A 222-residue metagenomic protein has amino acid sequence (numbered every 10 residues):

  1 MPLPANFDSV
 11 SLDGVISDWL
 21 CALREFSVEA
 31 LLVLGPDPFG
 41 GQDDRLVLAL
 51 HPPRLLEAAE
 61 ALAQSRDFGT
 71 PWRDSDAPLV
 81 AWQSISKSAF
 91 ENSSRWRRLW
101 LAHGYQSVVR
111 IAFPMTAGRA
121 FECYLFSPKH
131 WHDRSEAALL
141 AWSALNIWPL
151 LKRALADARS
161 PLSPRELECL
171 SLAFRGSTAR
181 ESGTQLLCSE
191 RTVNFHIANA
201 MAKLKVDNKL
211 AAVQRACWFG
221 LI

Functional and structural regions predicted by a protein language model:
M1-P4, L12-D18, F26, S127-P164 (+1 more regions): Juxtadomain coupling helices with adjacent low-complexity linkers
F7-V10, L20-H103: Structured interaction and signal-relay segments at domain junctions
Q106-P114: Short hydrophobic beta-strand micro-motif common in sensory/regulatory domains
F113-P128: Sensory-domain boundary capping and coupling elements
E166-A173, A212: Short alpha-helical "packing" element that flanks the helix-turn-helix/winged-helix DNA-binding module
A173-S177, A216: Short helix-to-turn junction characteristic of helix-turn-helix DNA-binding domains, especially the helix
T178-A211: Recognition helix of helix-turn-helix DNA-binding domains
Q214-I222: Intrinsically disordered, low-complexity basic tails/linkers immediately adjacent to helix-turn-helix/homeobox/MYB/SANT
